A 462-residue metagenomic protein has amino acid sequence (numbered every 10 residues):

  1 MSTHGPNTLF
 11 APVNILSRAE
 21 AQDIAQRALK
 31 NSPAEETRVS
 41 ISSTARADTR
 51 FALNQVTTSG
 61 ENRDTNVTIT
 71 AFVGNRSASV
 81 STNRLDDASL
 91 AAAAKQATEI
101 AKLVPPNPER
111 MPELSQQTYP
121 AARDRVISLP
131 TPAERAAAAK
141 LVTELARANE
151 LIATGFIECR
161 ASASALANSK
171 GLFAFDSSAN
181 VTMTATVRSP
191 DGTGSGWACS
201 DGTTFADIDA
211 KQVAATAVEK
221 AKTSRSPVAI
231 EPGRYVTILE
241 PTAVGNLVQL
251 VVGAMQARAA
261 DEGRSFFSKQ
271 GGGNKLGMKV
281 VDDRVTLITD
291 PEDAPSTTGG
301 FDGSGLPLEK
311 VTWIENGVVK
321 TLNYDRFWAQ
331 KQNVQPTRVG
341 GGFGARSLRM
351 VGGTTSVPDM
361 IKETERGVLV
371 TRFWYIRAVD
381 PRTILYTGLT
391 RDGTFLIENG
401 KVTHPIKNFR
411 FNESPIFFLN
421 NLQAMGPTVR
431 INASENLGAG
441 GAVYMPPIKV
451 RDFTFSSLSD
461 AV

Functional and structural regions predicted by a protein language model:
M1-G299, L306-K310, E315-V318, K401 (+2 more regions): Active-site bordering "gate/hinge" segments that shape substrate access to catalytic or cofactor-binding pockets
P6, T118-Y119, Q270-V462: Dual-mode signal for accessory low-complexity, basic/Gly-rich regions
